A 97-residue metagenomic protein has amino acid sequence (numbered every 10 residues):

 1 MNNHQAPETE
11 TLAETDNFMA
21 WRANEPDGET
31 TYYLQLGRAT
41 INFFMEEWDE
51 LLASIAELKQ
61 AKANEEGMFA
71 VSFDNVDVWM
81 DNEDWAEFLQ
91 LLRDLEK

Functional and structural regions predicted by a protein language model:
M1-K97: Positively charged, low-complexity terminal tracts and the immediately adjacent first secondary-structure elements
